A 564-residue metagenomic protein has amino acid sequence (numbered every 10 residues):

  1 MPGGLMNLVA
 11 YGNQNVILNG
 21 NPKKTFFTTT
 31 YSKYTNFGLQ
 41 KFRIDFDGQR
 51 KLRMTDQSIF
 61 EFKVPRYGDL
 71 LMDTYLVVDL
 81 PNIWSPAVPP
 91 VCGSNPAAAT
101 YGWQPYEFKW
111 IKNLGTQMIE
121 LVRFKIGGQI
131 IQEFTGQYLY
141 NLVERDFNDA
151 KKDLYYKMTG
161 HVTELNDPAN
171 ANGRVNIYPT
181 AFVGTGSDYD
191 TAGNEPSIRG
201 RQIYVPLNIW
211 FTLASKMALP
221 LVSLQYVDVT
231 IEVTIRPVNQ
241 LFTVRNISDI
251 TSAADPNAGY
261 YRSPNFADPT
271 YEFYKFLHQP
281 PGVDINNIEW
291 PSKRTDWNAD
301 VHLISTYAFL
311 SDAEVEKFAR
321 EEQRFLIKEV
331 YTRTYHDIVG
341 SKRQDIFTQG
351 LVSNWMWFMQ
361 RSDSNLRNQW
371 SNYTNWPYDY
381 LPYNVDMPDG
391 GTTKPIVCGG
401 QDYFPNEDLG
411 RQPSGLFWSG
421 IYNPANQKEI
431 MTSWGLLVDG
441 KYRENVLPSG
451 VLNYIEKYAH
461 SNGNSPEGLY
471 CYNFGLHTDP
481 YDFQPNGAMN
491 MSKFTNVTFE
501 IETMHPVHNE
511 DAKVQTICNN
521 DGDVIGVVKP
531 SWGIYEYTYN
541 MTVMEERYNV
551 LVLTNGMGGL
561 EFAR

Functional and structural regions predicted by a protein language model:
M1-R564: Short, low-complexity Pro/Thr/Gly
